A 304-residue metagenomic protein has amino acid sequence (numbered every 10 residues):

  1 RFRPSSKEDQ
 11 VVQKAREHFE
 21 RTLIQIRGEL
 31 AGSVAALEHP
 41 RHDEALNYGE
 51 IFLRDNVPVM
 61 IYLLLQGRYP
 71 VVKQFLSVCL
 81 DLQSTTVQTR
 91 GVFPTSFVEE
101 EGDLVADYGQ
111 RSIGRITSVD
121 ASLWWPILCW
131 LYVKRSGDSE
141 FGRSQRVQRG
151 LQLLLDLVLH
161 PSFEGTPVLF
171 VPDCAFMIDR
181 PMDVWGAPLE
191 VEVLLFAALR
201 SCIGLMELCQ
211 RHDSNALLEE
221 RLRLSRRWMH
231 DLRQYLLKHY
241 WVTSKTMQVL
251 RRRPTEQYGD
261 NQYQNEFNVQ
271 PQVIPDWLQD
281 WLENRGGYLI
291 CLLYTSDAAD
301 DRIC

Functional and structural regions predicted by a protein language model:
R1-I51, Q74, V78, T86-V92 (+2 more regions): Low-complexity, Ser/Thr/Pro/Gly-enriched N-terminal "stalk/linker" regions
K7-H18, G67-L82, S139-L159, S201-C202 (+1 more regions): Extended, well-ordered alpha-helical scaffold segments
E38-P40, E99-I116, V171-P188: Acidic/His metal-coordination segments adjacent to aromatic residues that form catalytic metal sites in metalloenzymes
L46-G165, E192, F196: Aromatic-rich carbohydrate-recognition surfaces in CAZymes
I51, T117, D183-A197, L217 (+3 more regions): Short, contiguous, pocket-lining structural segments that sit at or immediately flank catalytic/ligand-binding sites
K245-C291: Charged, glycine/proline-rich intrinsically disordered loops and linkers
Y294-D301: Conserved small/polar residues in nucleotide/adenosyl-binding loops
